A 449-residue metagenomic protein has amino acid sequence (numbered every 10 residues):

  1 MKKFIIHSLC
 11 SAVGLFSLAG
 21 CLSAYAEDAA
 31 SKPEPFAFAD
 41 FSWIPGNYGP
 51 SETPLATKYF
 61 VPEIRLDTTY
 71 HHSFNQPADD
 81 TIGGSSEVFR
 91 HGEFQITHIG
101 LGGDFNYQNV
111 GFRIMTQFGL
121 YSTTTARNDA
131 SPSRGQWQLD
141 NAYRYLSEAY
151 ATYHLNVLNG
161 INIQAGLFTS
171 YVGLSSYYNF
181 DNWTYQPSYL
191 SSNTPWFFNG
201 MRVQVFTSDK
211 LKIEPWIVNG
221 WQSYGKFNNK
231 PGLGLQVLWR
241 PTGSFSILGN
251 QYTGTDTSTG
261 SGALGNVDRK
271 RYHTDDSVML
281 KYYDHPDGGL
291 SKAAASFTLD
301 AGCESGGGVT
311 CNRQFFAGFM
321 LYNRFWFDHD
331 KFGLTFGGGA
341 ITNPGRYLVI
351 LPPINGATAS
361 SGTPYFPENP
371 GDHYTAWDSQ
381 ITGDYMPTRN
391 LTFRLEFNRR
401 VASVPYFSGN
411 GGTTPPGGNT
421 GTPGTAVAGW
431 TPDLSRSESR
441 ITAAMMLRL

Functional and structural regions predicted by a protein language model:
M1-D79, L449: N-terminal periplasmic/intermembrane-space "pro-region" immediately following the signal or transit peptide
P33-P35, V88, R134-L139, F245-Q251 (+1 more regions): Outer-membrane beta-barrel pore domains
F41-I44, N75-F89, T123-Y150, H154-W239 (+2 more regions): Surface-exposed coil loops of outer-membrane beta-barrel proteins
Y48-P62, N75, Q108-F112, N156-I161 (+5 more regions): Short loop/turn motifs that connect adjacent beta-strands in outer-membrane beta-barrel proteins
L55-F60, H71-I96, P416-D433: Surface-exposed strand-loop-strand hairpins of Gram-negative outer-membrane beta-barrel proteins
Y59-E63, I82, S86-S122: Glycine- and aromatic-enriched membrane insertion/assembly motifs of diderm outer-membrane and organelle channel
F60, T97-L101, R144-A151, F197-M201 (+7 more regions): Hydrophobic, lipid-facing positions within transmembrane beta-strands of outer-membrane proteins
T68-Q76, H98, Y107-N109, F118-S122 (+8 more regions): Transmembrane beta-strands of outer-membrane beta-barrel pores
